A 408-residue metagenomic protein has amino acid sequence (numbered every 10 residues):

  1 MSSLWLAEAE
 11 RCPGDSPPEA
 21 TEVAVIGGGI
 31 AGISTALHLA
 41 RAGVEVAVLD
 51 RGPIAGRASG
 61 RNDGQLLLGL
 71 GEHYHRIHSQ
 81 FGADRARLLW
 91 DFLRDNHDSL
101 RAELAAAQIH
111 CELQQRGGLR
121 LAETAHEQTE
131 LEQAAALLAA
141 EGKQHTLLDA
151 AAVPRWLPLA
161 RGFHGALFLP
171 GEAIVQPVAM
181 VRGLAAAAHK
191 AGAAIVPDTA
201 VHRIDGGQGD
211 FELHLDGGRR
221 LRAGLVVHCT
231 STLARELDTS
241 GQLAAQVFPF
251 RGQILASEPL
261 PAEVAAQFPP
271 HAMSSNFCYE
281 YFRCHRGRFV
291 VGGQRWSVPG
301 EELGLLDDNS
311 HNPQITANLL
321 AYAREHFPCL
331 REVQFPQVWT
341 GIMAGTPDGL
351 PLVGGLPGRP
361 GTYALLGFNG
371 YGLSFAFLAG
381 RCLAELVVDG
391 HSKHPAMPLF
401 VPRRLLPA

Functional and structural regions predicted by a protein language model:
M1-L6, E72-H78, R101-A186: Flavin (FAD/FMN) cofactor-binding and adjacent substrate-gating region of FAD-dependent oxidoreductase domains
M1-V23: Extreme N-terminal leader/targeting segments of oxidoreductases
V23-V48: N-terminal Rossmann-like FAD-binding beta1-loop-alpha1 element of flavoenzymes
R41-R61: Glycine-rich FAD pyrophosphate-binding loop
R61-D91: Glycine-rich active-site loop/strand segments that organize a redox cofactor
A166-G217, L221-A223: Helical element adjacent to the flavin cofactor pocket in flavoenzyme catalytic cores
G217-A265: Central helical "cap/lid" subdomain
Q246, E263-G361: Active-site lid/adjacent beta-loop-alpha segment flanking the redox-cofactor pocket in flavoenzymes
